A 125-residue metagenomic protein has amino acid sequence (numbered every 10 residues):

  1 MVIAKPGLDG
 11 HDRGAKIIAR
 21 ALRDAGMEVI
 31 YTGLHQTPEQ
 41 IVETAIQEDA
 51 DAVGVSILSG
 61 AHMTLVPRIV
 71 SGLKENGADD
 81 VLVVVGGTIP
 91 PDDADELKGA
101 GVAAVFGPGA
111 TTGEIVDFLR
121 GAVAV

Functional and structural regions predicted by a protein language model:
A4-L8: N-terminal pre-triad scaffold of radical SAM enzymes
A15-R120: Cofactor-cradling patches in redox/metallo enzymes
G121-V125: The C-terminal output helix
